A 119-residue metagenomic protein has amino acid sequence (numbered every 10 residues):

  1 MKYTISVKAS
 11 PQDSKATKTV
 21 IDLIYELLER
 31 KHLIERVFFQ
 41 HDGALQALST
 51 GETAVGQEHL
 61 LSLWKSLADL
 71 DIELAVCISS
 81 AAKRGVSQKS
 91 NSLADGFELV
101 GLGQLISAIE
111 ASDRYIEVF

Functional and structural regions predicted by a protein language model:
Y3-K18, Q46-E52: Short, glycine-rich nucleotide/cofactor-binding loops
A16-R30, V37: Histidine-anchored nucleotide/phosphate-binding helix
I24-Y25, L61-K65, I106: Short amphipathic alpha-helical segments and helix-helix/interface helices
E35-H41, L74-I78: Short internal beta-strands
A44-A47, K83-R84: Short, active-site-adjacent cap segments at secondary-structure transitions
T50-A54, N91-A94: Short glycine-enriched, charge-decorated loop/helix-capping segments at active-site entrances that position
T53-S80: A glycine-rich helix N-cap at a beta->alpha junction
R84-S112, I116-E117: C-terminal structural segments of small proteins and small subunits
